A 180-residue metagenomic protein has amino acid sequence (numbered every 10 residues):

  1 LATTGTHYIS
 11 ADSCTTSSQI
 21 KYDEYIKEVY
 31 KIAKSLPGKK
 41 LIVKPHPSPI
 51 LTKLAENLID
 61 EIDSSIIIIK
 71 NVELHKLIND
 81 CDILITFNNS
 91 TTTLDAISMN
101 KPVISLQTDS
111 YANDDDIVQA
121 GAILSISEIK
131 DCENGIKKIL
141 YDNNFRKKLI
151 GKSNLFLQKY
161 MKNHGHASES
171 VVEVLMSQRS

Functional and structural regions predicted by a protein language model:
L1-L58: Conserved catalytic-core segment of nucleotide-activated headgroup transferases in glycan assembly
T3, P45, V72, Q107 (+1 more regions): Residues at the C-termini of beta-strands that transition into short coil/loop
I20-E28, E128-D131, N163, A167: Soluble or luminal CAZymes and related metallo-dependent hydrolases
E24, K76, D95, K130-N134 (+1 more regions): An acidic, carboxylate-rich microenvironment
E28-K31, D131-K138, S170, V174: Alpha-helical elements of Rossmann-like donor-binding domains used by nucleotide-donor carbohydrate transfer enzymes
K39-I42, P47-T93, M99, D109: Donor nucleotide-activated moiety binding/catalytic core segment of transferases that use nucleotide-activated donors
N57-D63, T91-N163: Catalytic binding pocket for nucleotide-activated donors in carbohydrate/polymer assembly enzymes
K162-S180: C-terminal alpha-helical cap of glycosyltransferases
